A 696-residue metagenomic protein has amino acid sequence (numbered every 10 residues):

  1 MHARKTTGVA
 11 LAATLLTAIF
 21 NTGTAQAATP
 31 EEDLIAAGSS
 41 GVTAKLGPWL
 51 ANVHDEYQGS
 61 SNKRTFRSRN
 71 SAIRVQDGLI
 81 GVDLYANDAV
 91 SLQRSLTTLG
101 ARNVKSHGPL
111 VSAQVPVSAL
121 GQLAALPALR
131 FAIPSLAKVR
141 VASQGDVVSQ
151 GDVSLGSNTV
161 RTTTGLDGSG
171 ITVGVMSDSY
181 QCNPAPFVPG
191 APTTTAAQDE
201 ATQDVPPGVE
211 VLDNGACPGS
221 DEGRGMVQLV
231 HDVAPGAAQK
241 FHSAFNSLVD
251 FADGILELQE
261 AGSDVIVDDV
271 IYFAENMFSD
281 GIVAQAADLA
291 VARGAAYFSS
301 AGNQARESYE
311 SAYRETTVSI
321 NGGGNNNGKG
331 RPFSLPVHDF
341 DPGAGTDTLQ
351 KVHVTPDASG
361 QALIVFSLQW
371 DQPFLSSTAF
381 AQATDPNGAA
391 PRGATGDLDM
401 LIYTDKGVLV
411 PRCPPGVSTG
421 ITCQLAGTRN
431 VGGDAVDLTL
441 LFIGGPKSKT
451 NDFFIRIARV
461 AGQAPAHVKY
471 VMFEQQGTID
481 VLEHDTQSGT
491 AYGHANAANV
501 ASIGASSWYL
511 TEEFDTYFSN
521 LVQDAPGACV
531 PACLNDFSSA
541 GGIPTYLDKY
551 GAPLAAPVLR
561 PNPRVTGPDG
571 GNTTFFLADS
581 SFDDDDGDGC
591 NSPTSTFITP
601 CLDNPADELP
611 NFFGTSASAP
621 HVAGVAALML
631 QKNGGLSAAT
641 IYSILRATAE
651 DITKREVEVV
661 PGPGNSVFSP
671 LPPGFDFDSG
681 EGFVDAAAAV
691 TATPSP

Functional and structural regions predicted by a protein language model:
L15-S220, G225-D232, D269, M277 (+1 more regions): Autoinhibitory N-terminal propeptides
S71, D264-V267, A295, S502 (+6 more regions): C-terminal subdomain of the subtilisin-like protease fold in secreted/lumenal serine endopeptidases
T164-L166, G170, G174, D178-R224 (+7 more regions): Active-site core segment of subtilase-fold serine proteases
D232-F245, I255-F278, L363-D371, R456-A458 (+1 more regions): Short acidic, glycine-rich surface-loop motifs adjacent to enzyme active sites
Q259, G345-C413: Acidic, Ser/Thr/Pro-rich low-complexity intrinsically disordered segments
Q285-V291, Y297-G330, T404, A458-S506 (+1 more regions): C-terminal edge strands of extracellular/lumenal beta-sandwich accessory domains
K406-V417, E512-D515, G527-N535, S539-S616: Catalytic-core environment of secreted peptidases
S618-N633: Short, small-residue alpha-helix embedded
